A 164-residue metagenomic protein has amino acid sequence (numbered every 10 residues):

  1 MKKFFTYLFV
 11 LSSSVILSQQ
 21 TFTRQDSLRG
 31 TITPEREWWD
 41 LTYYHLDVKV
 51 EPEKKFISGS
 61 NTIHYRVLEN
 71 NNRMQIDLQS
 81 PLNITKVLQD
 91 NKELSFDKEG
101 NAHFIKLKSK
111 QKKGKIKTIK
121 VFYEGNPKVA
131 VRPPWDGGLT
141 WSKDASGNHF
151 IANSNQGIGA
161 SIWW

Functional and structural regions predicted by a protein language model:
M1-R24: Bacterial Sec-dependent N-terminal signal peptides
Q19-W164: Acidic/His-enriched low-complexity segments
